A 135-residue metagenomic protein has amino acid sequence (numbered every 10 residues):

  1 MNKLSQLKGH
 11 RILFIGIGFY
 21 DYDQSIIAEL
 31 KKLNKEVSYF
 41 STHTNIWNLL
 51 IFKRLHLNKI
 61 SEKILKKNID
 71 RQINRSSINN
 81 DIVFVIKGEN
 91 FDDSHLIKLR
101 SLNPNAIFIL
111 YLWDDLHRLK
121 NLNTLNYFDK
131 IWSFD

Functional and structural regions predicted by a protein language model:
K3-G18: Nucleotide-activated donor-dependent transferases that construct or modify glycoconjugates
L13-I15, Y22-I27, K32-L33, S38-D135: Extended catalytic core of nucleotide-activated donor transferases of GT-like folds
